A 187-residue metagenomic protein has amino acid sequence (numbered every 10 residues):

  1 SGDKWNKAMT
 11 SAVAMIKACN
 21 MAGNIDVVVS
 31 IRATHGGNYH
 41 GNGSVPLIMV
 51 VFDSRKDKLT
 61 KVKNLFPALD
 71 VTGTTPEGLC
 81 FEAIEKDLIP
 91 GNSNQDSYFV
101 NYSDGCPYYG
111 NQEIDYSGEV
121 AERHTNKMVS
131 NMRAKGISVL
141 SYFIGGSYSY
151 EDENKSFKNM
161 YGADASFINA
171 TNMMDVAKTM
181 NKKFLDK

Functional and structural regions predicted by a protein language model:
S1-K187: Acidic, glycine-rich A-domain
